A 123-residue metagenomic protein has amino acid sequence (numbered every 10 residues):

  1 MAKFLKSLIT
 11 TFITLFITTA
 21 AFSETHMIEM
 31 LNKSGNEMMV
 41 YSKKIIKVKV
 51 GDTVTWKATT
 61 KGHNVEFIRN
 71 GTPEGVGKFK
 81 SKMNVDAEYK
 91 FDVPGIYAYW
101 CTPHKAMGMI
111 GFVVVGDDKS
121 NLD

Functional and structural regions predicted by a protein language model:
M1-I9: Bacterial N-terminal signal peptides that target proteins for export
I13-L15: Sec-dependent N-terminal signal peptides of Gram-positive bacterial secreted proteins and lipoproteins
T18-T19: N-terminal signal peptide c-region/cleavage motif recognized by signal peptidases
F22-D123: Extracytoplasmic copper-binding redox domains, predominantly the cupredoxin/blue-copper superfamily
